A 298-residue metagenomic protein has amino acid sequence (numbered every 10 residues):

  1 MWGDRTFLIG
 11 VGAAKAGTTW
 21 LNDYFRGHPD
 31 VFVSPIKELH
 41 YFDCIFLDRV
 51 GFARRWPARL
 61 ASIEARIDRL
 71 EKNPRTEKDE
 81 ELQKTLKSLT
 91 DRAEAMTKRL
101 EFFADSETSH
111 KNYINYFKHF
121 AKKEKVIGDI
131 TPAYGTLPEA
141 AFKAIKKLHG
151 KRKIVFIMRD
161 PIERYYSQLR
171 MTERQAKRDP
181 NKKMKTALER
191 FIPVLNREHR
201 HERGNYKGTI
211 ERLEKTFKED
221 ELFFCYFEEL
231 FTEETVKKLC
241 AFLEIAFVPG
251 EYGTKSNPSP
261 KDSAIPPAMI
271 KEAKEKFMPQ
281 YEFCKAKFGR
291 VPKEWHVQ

Functional and structural regions predicted by a protein language model:
M1-N112, Y116-E124, I130-T131, L148 (+3 more regions): PAPS-dependent sulfotransferase catalytic core
G17-T18, Y113, G128, I145 (+6 more regions): Generic structural signal for small/hydrophobic residues in well-ordered secondary structure, especially within
D23, C44-D48, A53-R54, A140-A141 (+3 more regions): Short aromatic-enriched loop/helix-cap "lid" or pocket-rim segments at secondary-structure transitions that line
I36-H40, C44, R159-I162, A187 (+3 more regions): The conserved 3'-phosphoadenosine-5'-phosphosulfate
M96-F102, D129-Y134, A187-E202, S256-K271: Surface-exposed cleft-lining segments at the edges of enzyme active sites
F102-E107, A133-E139, R200-H201, E228-E233: Acidic-and-aromatic substrate-binding clefts and catalytic sites of carbohydrate-active enzymes
H110-F117, F142, I210-E211, Y281: Generic structural signal for well-ordered alpha-helices, preferentially at hydrophobic/aromatic core positions
L148-Q168: Conserved phosphate-donor/acceptor-positioning beta-strand/loop module used by diverse small-molecule
